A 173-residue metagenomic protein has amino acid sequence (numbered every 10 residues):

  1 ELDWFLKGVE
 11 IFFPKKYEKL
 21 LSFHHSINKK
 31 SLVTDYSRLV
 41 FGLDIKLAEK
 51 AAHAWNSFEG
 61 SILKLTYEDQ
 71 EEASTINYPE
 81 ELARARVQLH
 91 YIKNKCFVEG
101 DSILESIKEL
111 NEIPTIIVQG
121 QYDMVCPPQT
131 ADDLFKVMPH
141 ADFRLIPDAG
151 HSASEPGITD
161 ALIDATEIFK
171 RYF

Functional and structural regions predicted by a protein language model:
E1-F12, A153-S154: A short beta-to-alpha transition loop/helix N-cap that caps and shapes the active-site region
G8-S106, I113: Alpha/beta-hydrolase
Q88, D123, L134: Hydrophobic, well-ordered secondary-structure elements that form the walls of internal hydrophobic environments
E99, M124-T130: Conserved alpha/beta-hydrolase "acid-adjacent" motif
K108-E112, V137-M138: Short, conserved loop/helix-junction motifs that constitute active-site signature segments in enzyme catalytic cores
L110-N111, I117-Q119, D123: Short beta-strand/loop motif that positions the catalytic acidic residue of the alpha/beta-hydrolase fold
P128-A141: Active-site-adjacent alpha-helix of alpha/beta-hydrolase-fold enzymes
A141-F173: Catalytic active-site module of serine/aspartate enzymes centered on a nucleophile-bearing elbow/loop
